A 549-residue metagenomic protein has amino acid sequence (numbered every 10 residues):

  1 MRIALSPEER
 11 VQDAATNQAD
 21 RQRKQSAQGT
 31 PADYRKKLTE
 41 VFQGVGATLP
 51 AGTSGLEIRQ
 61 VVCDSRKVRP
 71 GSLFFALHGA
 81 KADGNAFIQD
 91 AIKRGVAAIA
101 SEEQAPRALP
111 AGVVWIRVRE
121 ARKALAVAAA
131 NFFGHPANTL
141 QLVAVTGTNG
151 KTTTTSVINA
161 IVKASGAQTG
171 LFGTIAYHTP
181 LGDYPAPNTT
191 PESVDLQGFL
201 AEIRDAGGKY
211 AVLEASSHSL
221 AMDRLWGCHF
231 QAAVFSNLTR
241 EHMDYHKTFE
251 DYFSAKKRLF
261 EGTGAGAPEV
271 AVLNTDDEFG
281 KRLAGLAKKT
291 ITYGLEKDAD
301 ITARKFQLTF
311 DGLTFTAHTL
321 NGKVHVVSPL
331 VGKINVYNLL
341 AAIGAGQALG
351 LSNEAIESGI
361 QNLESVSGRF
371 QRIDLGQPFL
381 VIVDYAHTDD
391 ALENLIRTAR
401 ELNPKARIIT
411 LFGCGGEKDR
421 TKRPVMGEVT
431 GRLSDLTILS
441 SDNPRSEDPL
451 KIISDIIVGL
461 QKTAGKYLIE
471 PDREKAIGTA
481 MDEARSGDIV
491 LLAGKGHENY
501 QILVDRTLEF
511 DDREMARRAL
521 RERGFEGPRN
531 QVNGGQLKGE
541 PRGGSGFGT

Functional and structural regions predicted by a protein language model:
M1-L49, P70-L73, A86, K163 (+4 more regions): ATP-dependent carboxylate-amine ligase
R2-T146, T154-S165, D298-T302, T309 (+3 more regions): Short, basic phosphate-binding NTP loop
F42, A105-A111, A206, A221 (+4 more regions): Acidic, Mg2+-coordinating active-site environments of NTP-dependent enzymes
G84-V96, W115-E120, F230-S236, F253-K257 (+3 more regions): A short, gly/pro- and small-residue-rich
K93, A97-E103, V270-T275, I409-F412 (+1 more regions): Short internal beta-strands
S101-E102, R119, G173, A215 (+4 more regions): Short loop/edge segments at beta-strand edges and connector loops that shape dinucleotide/nucleotide cofactor-binding
S101-Q104, A215, N237, T275 (+2 more regions): Short secondary-structure boundary segments
K123-T275, F279-K288, T319, L340 (+3 more regions): Phosphate-binding loop of NTP-binding sites
